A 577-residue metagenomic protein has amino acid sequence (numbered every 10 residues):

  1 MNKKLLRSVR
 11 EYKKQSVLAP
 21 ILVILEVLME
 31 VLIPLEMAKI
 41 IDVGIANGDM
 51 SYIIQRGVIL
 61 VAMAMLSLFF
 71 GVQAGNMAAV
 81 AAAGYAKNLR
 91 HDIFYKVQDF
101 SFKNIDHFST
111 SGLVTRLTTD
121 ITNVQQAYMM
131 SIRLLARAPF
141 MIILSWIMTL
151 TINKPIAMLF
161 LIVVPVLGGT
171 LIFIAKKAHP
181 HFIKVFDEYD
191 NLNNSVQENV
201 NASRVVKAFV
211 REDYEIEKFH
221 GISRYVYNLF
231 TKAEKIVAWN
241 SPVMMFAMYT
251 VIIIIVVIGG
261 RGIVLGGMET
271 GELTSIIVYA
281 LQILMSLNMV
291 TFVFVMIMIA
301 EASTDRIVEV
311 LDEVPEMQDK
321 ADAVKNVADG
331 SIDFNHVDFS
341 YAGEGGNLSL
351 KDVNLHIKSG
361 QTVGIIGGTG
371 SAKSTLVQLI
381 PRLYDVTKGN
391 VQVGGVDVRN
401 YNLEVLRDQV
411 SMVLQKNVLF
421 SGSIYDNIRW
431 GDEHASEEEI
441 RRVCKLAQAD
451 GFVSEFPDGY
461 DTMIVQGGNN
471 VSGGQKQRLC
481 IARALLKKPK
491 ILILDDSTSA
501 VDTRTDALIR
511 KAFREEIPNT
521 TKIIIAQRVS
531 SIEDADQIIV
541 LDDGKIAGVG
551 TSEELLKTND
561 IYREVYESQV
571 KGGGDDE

Functional and structural regions predicted by a protein language model:
M1-E11, L113: A short amphipathic helical element positioned immediately N-terminal to and/or at the very start of a transmembrane
R10, I21, L25, M29 (+7 more regions): Hydrophobic alpha-helical transmembrane segments of ABC transporter permease domains
R10, S16-Q73, M77, T151-P155 (+2 more regions): Transmembrane helix-loop-helix hairpins at lipid-water interfaces of multipass membrane proteins, especially the type-1
R10-K14, M77, D99-K103, T119-I132 (+7 more regions): An intracellular "coupling" helix at the cytosolic face of ABC transporter transmembrane type-1 domains
L25-M29, I33, V61, L66-A82 (+5 more regions): Hydrophobic alpha-helical membrane-associated segments
N47-G48, A83, H91-T115, T119-I121 (+7 more regions): Short intracellular "coupling" helices and adjacent cytoplasmic loop segments at the cytosolic face of multi-pass
G48-Q55, L144, M148-V163, K232-D305 (+1 more regions): Helix-loop-helix
N326-E577: ABC-type nucleotide-binding domain
